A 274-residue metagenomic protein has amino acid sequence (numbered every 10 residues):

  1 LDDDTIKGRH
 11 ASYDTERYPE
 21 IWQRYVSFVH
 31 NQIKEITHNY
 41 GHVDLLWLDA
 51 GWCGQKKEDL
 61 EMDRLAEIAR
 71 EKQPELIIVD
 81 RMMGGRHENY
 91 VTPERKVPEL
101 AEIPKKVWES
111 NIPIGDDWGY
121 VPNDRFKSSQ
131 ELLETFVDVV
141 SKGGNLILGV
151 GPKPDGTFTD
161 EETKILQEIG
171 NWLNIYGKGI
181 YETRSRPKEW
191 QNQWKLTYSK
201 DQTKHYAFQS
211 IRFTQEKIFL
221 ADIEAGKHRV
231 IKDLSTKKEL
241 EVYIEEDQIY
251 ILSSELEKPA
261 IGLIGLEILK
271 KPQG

Functional and structural regions predicted by a protein language model:
L1-G274: Mature catalytic domains of secreted/periplasmic carbohydrate-active enzymes
